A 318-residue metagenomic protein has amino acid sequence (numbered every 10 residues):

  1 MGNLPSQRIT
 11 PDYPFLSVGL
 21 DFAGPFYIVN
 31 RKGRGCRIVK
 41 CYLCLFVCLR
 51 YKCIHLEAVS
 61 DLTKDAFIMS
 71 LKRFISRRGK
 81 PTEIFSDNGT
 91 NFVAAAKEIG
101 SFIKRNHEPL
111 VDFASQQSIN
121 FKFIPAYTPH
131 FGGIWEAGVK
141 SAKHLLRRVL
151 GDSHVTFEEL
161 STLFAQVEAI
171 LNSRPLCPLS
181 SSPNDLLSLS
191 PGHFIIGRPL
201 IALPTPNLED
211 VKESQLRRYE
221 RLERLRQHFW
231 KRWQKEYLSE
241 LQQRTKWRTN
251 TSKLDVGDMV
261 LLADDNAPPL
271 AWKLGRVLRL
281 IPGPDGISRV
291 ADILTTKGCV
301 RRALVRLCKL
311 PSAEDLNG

Functional and structural regions predicted by a protein language model:
M1-H144, I201-N207, K212-G318: Retroviral integrase
F113-I195: Charged alpha-helix within mobile-element recombinases
P175, P183-D210, S214-R218: Alpha-helical scaffold segments of alpha-solenoid architecture
